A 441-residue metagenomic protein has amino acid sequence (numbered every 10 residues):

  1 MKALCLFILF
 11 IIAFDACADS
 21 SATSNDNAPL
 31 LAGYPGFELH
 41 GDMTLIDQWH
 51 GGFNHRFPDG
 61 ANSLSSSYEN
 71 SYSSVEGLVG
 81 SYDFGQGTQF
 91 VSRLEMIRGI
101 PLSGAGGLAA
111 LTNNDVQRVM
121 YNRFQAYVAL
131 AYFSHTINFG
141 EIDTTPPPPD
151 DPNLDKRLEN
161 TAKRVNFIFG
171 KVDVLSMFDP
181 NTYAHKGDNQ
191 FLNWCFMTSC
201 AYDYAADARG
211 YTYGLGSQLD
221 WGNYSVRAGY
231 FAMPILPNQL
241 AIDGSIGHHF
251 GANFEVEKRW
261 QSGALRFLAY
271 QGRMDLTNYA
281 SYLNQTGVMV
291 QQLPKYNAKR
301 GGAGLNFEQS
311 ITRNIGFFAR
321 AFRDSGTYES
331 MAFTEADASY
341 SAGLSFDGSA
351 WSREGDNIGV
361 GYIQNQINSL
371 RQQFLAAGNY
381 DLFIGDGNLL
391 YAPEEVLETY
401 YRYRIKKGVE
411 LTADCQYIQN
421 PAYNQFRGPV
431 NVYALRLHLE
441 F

Functional and structural regions predicted by a protein language model:
S20-L39, G51-G52, S81-F90, S103 (+7 more regions): Short loop/turn motifs that connect adjacent beta-strands in outer-membrane beta-barrel proteins
P35, N70-S74, F124-A129, R209-Y213 (+6 more regions): Residues that define the transmembrane beta-barrel architecture of outer-membrane proteins
L39, M43-D47, S92-M96, F167-K171 (+9 more regions): Transmembrane beta-barrel strands of outer-membrane/channel proteins
L64, A109-L111, A280-F441: Outer-membrane beta-barrel pore domains
S81-F84, L94, H135-I137, K171 (+7 more regions): Residue-level signature of outer-membrane beta-barrel architecture
G107-R123, I142-G251, E255, G378-L389: Surface-exposed coil loops of outer-membrane beta-barrel proteins
A129-I142, P429-F441: Outer-membrane beta-barrel "beta-signal"
W194-F317, A321-Y328, E335, F346: Signature for the C-terminal beta-barrel architecture of outer-membrane proteins
